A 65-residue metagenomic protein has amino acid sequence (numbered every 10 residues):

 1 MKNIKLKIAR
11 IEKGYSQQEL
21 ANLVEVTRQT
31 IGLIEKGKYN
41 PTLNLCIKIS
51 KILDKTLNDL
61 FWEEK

Functional and structural regions predicted by a protein language model:
M1-I4, N40, N44: Residues at secondary-structure transition points
I4-N22: Short basic helix-loop element that most often maps to the first helix and adjoining turn of HTH DNA-binding modules
I11, Y39-N40: Short amphipathic helical patch at the helix-1/turn junction of helix-turn-helix
E12, D59-K65: Short, charged recognition helix plus adjacent turn of helix-turn-helix-like nucleic-acid-binding domains
E19, T30, D59: Residues in the helix-turn-helix
T27-Y39: Recognition helix of helix-turn-helix/homeodomain-like DNA-binding domains that insert into the DNA major groove
N44-D59: DNA major-groove recognition helix of helix-turn-helix/homeodomain DNA-binding modules
